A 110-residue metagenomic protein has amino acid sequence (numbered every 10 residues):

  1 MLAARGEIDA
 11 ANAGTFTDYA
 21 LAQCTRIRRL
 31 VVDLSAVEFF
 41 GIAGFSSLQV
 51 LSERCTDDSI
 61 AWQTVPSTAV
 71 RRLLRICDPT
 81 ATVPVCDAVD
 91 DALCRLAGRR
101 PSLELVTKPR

Functional and structural regions predicted by a protein language model:
M1-E38, V50-R110: STAS-like cytosolic regulatory interaction modules
